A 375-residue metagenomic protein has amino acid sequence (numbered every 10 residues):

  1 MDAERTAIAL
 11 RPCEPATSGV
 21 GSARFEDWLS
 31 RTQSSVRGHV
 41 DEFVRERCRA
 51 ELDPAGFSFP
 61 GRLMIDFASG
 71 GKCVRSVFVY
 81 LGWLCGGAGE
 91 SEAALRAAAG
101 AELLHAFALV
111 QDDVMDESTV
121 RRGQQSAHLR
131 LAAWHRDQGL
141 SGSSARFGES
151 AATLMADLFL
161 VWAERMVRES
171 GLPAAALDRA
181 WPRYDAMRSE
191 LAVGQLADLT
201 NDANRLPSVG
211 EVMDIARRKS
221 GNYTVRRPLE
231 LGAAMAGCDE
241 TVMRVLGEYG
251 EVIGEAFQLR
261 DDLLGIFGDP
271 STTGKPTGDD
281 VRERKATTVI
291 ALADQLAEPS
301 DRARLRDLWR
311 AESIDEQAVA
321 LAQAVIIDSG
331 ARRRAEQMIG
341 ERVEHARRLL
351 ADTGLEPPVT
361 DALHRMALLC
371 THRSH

Functional and structural regions predicted by a protein language model:
M1-A106, V110-Q111, M115-A145, Q195-V209 (+3 more regions): Conserved N-terminal diphosphate/IPP-binding helix and adjacent helical/loop segment of trans-prenyltransferase domains
F25, L29, Q33, A94-G100 (+5 more regions): Hydrophobic packing residues in well-ordered alpha-helices of helical domains and bundles
A50-P54, D66-V74, S150-F267: All-alpha helical catalytic cores of prenyl diphosphate-utilizing isoprenoid enzymes
F78, A163, G194, I290 (+2 more regions): Residue-level signal for inorganic ion chemistry
Y80-L84, L109, V161-E169, E230-A234 (+1 more regions): Short glycine/serine- and small hydrophobic-enriched flexible loop segments
A94-R122, D185-A192, N222, E230-A233 (+3 more regions): Active-site alpha-helical segments that house and flank conserved acidic catalytic motifs for diphosphate chemistry
R122-A156, R205-N222, R244-E248, P270-L296 (+1 more regions): Divalent-cation-assisted or electrostatically stabilized phosphate/pyrophosphate-binding catalytic cores
A320-H375: Short hairpin/turn module used for nucleic-acid contact or packing/dimerization
